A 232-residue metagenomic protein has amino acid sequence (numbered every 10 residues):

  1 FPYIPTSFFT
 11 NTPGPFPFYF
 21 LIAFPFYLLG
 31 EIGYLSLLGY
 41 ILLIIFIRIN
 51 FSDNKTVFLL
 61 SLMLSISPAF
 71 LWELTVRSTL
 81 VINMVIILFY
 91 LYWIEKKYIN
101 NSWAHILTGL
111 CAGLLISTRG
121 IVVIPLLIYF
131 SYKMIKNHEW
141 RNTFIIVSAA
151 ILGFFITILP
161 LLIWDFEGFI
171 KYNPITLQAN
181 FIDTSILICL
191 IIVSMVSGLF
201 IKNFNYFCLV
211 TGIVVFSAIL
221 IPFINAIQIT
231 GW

Functional and structural regions predicted by a protein language model:
F1-I4, T10-Y19, W164: Extracytoplasmic catalytic/substrate-binding loops of multi-pass membrane glycan-assembly enzymes
G14-L37, I201: Juxtamembrane segments of multi-pass membrane glycosylation machinery that transfer sugars from lipid-linked donors
F20-I22, L60-M84: Aromatic- and kink-enriched transmembrane "portal" helix at the membrane-lumen/periplasm boundary that abuts
F24, P68-F70, A104-S131, L152 (+1 more regions): Membrane-interface alpha helices of multi-pass inner-membrane proteins
I32-T56: Transmembrane-helix motifs of polytopic, lipid-linked glycan transferases
I87-A104: Membrane-interface transmembrane helices that cradle and orient dolichyl/undecaprenyl
P125-I151: Perimembrane helix-loop-helix junctions
N142-A226: Membrane-lumen/periplasm interface segments of specific transmembrane helices in polyprenyl phosphate-linked
